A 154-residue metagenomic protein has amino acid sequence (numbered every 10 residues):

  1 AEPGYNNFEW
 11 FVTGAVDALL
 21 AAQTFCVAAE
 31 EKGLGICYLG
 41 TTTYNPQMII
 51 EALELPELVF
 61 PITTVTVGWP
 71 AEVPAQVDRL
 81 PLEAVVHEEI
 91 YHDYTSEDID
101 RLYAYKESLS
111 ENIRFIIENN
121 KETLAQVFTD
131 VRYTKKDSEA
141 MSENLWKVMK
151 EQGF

Functional and structural regions predicted by a protein language model:
A1-F154: Acidic, surface-exposed loops and disordered segments
